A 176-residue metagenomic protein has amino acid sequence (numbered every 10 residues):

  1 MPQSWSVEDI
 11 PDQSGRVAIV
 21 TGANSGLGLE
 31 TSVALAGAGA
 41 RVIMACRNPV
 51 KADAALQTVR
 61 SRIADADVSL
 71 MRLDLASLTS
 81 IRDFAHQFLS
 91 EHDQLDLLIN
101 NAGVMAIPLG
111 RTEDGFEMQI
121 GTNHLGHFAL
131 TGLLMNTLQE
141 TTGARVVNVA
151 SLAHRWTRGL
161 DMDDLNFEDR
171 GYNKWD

Functional and structural regions predicted by a protein language model:
P2-D176: Rossmann-fold NAD(P)H-dependent dehydrogenase/reductase core
